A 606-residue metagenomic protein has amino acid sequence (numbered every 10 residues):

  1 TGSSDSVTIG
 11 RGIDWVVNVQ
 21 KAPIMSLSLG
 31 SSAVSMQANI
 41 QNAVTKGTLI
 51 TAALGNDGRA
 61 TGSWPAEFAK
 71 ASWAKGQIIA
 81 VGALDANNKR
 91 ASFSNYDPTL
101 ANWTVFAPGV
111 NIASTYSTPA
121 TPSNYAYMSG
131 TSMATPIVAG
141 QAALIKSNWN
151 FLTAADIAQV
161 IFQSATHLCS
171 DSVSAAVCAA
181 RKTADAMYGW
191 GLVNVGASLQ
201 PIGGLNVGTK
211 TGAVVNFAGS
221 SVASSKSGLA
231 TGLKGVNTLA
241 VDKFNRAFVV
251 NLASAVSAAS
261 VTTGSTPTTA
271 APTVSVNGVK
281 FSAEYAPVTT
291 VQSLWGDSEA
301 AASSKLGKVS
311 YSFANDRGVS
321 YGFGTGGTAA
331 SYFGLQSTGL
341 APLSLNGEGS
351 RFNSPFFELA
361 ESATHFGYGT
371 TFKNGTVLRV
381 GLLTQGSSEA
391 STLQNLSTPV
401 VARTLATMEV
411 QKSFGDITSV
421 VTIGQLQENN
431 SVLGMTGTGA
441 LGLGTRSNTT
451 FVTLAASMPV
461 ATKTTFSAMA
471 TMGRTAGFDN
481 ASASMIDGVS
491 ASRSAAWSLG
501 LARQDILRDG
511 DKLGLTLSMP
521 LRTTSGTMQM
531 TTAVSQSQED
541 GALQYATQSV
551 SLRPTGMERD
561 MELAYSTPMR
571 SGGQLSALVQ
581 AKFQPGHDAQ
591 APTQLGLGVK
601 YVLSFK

Functional and structural regions predicted by a protein language model:
T1-S3, L27-S31, A53-D57, V81-D85 (+10 more regions): Active-site-proximal beta-strand/loop segments in catalytic clefts of secreted hydrolases
G2-K75, T118-T135: Substrate-binding/access-modulating region of protease and related hydrolase catalytic domains
D14, A22-S26, S35, Q77-A80 (+2 more regions): C-terminal subdomain of the subtilisin-like protease fold in secreted/lumenal serine endopeptidases
A69-A143, S147, F151: Extracellular S/T/G-rich loop segment that most often corresponds to the catalytic His/Ser-adjacent loop
V261-S457, T471: Outer membrane beta-barrel translocator domains of Type V secretion systems
A314-D316, K373-G375, F414-I417, A461-K463 (+3 more regions): Outer-membrane beta-barrel channels and translocator barrels
F333-Q336, L343-G347, R351-F356, R379 (+5 more regions): Outer membrane beta-barrel transmembrane domains
L501, K512, P592-K606: Outer-membrane beta-barrel "beta-signal"
